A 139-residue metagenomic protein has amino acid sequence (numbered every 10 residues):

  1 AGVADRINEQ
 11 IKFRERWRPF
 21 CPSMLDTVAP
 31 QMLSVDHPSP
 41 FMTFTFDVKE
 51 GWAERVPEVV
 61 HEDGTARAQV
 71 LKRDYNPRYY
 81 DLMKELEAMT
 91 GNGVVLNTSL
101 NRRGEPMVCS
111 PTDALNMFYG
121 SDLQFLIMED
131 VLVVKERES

Functional and structural regions predicted by a protein language model:
A1-S139: Flexible beta->alpha loop and helix N-cap segments adjacent to enzyme active/binding sites
